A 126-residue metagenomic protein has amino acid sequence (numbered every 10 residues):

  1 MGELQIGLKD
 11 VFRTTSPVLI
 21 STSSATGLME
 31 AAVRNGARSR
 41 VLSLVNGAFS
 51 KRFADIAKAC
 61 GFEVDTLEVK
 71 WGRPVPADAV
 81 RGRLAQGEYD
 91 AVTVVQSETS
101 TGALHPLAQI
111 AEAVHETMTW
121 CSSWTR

Functional and structural regions predicted by a protein language model:
M1-L8, A48-I56: Short, compositionally biased "basic patch" segments
M1-T22: A glycine-/small-polar-enriched, mobile loop at the entrance of the PLP active site in fold-type I
T15-L42, N46, S50-A54: Conserved beta-loop-alpha segment that forms the PLP phosphate-binding cup at the N-terminus of a helix
L19-T22, S43, T66-L67, T93-V94 (+1 more regions): General beta-strand structural signal in soluble alpha/beta enzymes
R52-E63, R81: Active-site-proximal loop->helix
L67-R73: Short beta->alpha junction loops
V75-R126: Active-site phosphate-binding strand-loop segment of PLP-dependent enzymes
